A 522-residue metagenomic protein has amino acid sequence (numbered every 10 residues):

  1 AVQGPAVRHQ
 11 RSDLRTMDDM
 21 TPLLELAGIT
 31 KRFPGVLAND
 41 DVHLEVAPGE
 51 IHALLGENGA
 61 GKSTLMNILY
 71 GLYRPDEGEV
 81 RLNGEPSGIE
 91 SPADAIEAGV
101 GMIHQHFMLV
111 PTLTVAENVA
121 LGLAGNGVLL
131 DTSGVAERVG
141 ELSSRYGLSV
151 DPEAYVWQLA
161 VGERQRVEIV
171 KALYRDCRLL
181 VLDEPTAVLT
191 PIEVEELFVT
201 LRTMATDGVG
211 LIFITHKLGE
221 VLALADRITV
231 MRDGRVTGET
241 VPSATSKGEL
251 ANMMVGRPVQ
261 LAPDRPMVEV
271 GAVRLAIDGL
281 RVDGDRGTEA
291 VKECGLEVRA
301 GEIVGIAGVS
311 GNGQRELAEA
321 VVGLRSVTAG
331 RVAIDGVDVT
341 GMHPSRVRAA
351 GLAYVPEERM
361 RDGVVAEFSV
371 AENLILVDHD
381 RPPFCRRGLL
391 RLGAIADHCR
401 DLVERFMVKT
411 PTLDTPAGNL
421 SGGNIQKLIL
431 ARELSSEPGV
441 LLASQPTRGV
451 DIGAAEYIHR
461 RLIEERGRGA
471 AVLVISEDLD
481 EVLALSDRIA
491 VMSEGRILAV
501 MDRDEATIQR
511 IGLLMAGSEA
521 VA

Functional and structural regions predicted by a protein language model:
T16-A522: Glycine-rich phosphate-binding loops of nucleotide-dependent enzymes
